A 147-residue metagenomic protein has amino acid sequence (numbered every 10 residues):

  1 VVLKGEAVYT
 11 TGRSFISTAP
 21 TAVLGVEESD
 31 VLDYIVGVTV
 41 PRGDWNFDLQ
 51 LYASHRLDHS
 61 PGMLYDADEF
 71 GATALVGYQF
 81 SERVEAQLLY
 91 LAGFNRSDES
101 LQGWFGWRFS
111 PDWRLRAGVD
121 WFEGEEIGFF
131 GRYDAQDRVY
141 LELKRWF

Functional and structural regions predicted by a protein language model:
V1, T39-G43, G77-Q79, G106-R108 (+1 more regions): Structural signature of outer-membrane beta-barrel channels/translocons
V1-H59: Long, well-ordered mid-to-C-terminal structural blocks that present hydrophobic/aromatic surfaces
V1-K4, D44-L49, E82-L88, D112-A117: Repeated loop/turn-to-beta-strand initiation elements of outer-membrane beta-barrel proteins
V2, D33-G37, T73, Q102 (+1 more regions): Membrane-embedded beta-strand positions in outer-membrane beta-barrel channels/transporters
Y9-R13, R42-D44, L51-L57, F70 (+4 more regions): Transmembrane beta-strands of outer-membrane beta-barrel pores
F15-A22, D58-Y65, E99-G103, I127-R132: Outer-membrane beta-barrel translocator domains and adjoining extracellular loop/strand segments of Gram-negative
V23-L32, M63-D68, G93-S97, F130-Q136: Replace "Gram-negative outer membrane beta-barrel proteins" with "bacterial and organellar outer membrane beta-barrel
D134-F147: Outer-membrane beta-barrel "beta-signal"
